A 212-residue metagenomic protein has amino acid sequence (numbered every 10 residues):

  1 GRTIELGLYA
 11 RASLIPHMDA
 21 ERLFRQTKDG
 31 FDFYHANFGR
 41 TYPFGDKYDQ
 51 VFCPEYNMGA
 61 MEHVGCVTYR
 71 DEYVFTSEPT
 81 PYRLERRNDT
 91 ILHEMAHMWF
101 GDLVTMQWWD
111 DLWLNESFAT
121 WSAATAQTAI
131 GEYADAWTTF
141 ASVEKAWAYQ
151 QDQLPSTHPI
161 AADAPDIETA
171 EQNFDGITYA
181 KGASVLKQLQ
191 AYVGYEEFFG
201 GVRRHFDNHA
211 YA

Functional and structural regions predicted by a protein language model:
G1-T3: Structured beta-strand-rich cores of soluble
G7-A212: Hydrophobic alpha-helical and helix-loop surface patches within well-folded domains that function as non-catalytic
